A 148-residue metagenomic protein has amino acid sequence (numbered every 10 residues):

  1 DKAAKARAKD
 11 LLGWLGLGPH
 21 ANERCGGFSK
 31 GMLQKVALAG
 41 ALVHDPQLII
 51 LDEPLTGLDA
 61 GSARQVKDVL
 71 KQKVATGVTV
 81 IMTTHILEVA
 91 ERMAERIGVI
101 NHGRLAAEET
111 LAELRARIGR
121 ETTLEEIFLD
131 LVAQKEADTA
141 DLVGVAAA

Functional and structural regions predicted by a protein language model:
K2-H20: Conserved ABC ATPase "signature" region
L38: Hydrophobic anchor residue at the start of the ABC signature
D45: Conserved catalytic motifs of ABC-family nucleotide-binding domains
I49-E53: Catalytic Walker B motif of ABC-type/P-loop ATPase nucleotide-binding domains
A63-T76: Helical segment within the ABC ATPase nucleotide-binding domain
E108-E109: ABC ATPase "signature
